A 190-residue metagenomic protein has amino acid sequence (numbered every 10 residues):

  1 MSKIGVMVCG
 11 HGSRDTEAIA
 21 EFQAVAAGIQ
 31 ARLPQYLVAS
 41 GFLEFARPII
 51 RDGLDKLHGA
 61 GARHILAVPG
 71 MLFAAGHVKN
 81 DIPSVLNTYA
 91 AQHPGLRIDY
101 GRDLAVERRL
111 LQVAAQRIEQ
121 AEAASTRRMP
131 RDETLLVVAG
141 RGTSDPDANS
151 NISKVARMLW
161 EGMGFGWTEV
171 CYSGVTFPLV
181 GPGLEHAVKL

Functional and structural regions predicted by a protein language model:
M1-L190: Active-site-proximal alpha-helix that buttresses catalytic centers in soluble enzyme cores
